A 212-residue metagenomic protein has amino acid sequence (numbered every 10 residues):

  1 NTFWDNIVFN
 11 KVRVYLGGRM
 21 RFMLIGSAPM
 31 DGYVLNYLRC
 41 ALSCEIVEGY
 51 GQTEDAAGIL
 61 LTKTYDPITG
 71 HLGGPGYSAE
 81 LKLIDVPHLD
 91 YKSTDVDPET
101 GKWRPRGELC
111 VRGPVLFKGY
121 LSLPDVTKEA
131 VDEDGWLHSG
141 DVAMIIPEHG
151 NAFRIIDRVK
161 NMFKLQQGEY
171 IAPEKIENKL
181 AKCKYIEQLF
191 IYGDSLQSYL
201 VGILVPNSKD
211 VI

Functional and structural regions predicted by a protein language model:
N1-I68, E80, I186: Gly/Ser/Thr-rich phosphate-binding loop
A28-P29, V115, K209: Alpha-helix/helix-capping structural signal
L38, L81, L180, G202: Residue-level signal for inorganic ion chemistry
G73-S78, L137: Short coil-to-beta-strand transition motifs
I84-V86, I145-E148, Y192-D194: Short beta-strand micro-motifs enriched in acidic
L89-K92, D97-L165: Conserved ATP-binding/catalytic segment of the ANL
S93-V96, G140-V142, C183-D210: C-terminal boundary motif of the adenylate-forming
